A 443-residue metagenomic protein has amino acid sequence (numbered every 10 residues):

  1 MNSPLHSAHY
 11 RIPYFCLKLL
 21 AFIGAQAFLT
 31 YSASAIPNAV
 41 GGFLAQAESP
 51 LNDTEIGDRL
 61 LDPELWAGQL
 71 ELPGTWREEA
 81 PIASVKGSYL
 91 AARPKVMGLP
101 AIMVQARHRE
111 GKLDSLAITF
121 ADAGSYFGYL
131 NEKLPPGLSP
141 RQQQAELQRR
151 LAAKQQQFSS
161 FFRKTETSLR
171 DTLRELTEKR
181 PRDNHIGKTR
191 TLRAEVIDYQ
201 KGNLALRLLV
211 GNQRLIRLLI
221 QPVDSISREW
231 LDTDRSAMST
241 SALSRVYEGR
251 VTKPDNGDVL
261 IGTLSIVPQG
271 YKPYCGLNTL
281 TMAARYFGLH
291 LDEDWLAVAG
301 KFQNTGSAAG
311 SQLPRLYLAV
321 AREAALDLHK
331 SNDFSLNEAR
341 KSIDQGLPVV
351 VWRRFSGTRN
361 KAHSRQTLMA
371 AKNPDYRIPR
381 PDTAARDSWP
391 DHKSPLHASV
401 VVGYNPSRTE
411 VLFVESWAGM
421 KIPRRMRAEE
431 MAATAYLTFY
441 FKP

Functional and structural regions predicted by a protein language model:
M1-P13: N-terminal secretory signal peptides that target proteins for export/translocation
C16-A27: Bacterial N-terminal signal peptides
A33-P37, G42-L44, E48-E78, I82 (+2 more regions): Active-site-adjacent structural segments surrounding the nucleophilic cysteine of cysteine proteases and isopeptidases
I36-G128, E146-R235: A cross-family detector of function-defining hotspots
G111-L113, G270, G346, S394-A398 (+1 more regions): Extracytoplasmic
L219-D224, R228-W230, S239-N256, P374-P443: Noncatalytic regulatory segments and standalone regulatory/sensor domains
G270-Y274, M282, K301-S307, F334-L336 (+3 more regions): Solvent-exposed loop/turn segments at secondary-structure junctions within structured extracellular/periplasmic domains
A308-Y404: Predominantly the structural core of cysteine protease catalytic domains
